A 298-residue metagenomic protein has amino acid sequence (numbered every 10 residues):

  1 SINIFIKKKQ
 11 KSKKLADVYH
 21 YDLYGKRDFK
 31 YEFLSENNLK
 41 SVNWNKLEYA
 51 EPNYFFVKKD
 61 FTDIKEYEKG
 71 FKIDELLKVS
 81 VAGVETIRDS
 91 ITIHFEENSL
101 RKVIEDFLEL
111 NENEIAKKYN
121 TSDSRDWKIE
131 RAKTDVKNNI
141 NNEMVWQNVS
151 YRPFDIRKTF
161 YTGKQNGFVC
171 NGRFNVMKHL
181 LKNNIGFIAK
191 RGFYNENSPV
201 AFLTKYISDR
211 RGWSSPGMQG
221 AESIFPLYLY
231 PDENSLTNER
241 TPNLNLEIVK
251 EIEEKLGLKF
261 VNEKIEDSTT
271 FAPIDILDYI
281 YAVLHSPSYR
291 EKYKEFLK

Functional and structural regions predicted by a protein language model:
S1: Cytosolic nucleotide-binding catalytic cores of signal-transduction proteins
I4-K298: Sequence-level detector for compositionally biased, low-complexity segments
